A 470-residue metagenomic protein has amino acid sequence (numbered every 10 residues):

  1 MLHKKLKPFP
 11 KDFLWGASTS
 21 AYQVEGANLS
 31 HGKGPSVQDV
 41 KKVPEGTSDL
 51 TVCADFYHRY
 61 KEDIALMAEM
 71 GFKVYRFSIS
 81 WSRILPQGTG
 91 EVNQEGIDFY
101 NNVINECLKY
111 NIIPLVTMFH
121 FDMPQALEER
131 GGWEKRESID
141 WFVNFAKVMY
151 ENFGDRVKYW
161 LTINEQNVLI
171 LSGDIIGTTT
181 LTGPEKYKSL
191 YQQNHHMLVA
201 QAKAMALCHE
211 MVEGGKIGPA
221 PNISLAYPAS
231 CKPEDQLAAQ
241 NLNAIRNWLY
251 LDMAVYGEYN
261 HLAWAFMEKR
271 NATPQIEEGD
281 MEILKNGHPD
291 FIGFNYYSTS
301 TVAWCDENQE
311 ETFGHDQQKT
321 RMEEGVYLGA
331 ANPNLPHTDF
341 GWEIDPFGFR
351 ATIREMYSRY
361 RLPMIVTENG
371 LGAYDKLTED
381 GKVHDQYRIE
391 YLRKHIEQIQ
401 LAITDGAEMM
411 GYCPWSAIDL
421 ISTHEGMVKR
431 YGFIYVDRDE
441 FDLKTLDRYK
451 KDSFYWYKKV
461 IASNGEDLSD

Functional and structural regions predicted by a protein language model:
L2-P44, Q87-T89, I97-D470: Active-site region of glycoside hydrolase catalytic domains
E25-Y100: Active-site-adjacent substrate/metal-binding segments within catalytic domains of carbohydrate-active enzymes
